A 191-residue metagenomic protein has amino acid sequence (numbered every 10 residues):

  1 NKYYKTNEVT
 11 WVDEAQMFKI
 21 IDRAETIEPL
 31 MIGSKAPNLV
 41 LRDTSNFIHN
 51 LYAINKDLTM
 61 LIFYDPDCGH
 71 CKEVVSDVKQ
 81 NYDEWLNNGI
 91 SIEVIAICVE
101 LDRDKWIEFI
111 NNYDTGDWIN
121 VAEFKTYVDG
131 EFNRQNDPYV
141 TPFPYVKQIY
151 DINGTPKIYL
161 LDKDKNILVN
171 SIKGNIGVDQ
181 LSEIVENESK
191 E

Functional and structural regions predicted by a protein language model:
N1-H49: Oxidative protein folding and maturation machinery
K35, D57, N153-T155: Short, small/polar residue-rich loop motifs at catalytic or cofactor-binding pockets
F47-V78, E93-I95: Short active-site neighborhood of thiol/selenol oxidoreductases, capturing the structured segment around
N50-L51, L61, G69-V74, R103-I107 (+2 more regions): Extended hydrophobic-aromatic, low-complexity segments
K56-L58, I90-I92, T115-W118, K163: Loop/turn elements at helix/coil->beta-strand transitions in domains of secreted/extracellular proteins
E73-G116, Y127-E131, V140-Y145: Structural microenvironment flanking redox-active thiols in thiol-disulfide oxidoreductases
V128-E186: Thiol/disulfide oxidoreductase modules built on the thioredoxin-like
